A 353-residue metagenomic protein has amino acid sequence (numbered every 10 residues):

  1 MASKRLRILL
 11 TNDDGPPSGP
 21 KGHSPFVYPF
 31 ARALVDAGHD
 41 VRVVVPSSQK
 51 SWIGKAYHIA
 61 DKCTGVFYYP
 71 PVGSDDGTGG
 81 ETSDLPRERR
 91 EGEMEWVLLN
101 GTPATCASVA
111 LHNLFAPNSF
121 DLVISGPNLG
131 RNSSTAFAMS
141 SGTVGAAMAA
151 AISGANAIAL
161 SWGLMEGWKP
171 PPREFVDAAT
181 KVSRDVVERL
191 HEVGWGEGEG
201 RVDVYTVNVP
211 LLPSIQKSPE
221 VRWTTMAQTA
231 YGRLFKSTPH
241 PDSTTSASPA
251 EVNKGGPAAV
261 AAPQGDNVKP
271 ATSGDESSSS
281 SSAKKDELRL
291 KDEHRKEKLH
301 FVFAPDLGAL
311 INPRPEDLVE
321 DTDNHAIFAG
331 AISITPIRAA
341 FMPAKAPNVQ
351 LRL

Functional and structural regions predicted by a protein language model:
A2-T11, S18-S119: A cross-family phosphate/adenosyl-ligand binding-site feature
K4, E174, L190-L353: C-terminal accessory domains and tails appended to enzymatic cores
N12-D14, P127: DG-centered beta-turn motif at the end of beta-strands
R42-V44, V97, I124, I158-L160 (+1 more regions): Hydrophobic/aromatic beta-strand patches that form the interior of the parallel beta-sheet core in alpha/beta enzyme
D121-R131: Short acidic, glycine-rich surface-loop motifs adjacent to enzyme active sites
N132-S141: Glycine/threonine-rich flexible loop motifs
A136, A147-F175: Glycine-rich phosphate/pyrophosphate-binding loops and their adjacent beta-strand/loop elements at enzyme active sites
V182-R189: Glycine- and Gly-Pro-enriched alpha-helical subdomains that act as flexible, kink-prone "lid/hinge" or packing modules
